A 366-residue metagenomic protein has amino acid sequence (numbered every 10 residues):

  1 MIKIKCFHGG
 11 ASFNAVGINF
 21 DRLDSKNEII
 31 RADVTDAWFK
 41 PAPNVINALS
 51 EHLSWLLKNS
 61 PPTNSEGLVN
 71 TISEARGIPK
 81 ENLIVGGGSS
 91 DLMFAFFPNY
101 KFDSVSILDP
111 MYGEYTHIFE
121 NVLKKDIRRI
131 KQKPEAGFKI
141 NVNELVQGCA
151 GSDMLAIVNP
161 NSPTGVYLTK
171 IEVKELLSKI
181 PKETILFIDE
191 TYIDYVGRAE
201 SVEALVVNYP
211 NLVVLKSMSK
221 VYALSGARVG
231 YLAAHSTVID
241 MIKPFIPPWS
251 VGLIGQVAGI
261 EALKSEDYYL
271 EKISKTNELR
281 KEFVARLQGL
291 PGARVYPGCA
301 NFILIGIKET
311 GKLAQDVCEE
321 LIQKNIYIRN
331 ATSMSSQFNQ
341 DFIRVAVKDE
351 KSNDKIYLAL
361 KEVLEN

Functional and structural regions predicted by a protein language model:
M1-N59, I140, A150-G151: N-terminal "arm"/small-domain region of PLP-dependent enzymes with the aminotransferase-like
K40-V45, N64-E66, N211-G289, A293-Y296: PLP-dependent aminotransferase class I/II
E66-V105: Phosphate-binding glycine-rich loop
P98-I157: PLP-dependent aminotransferase-like
P134, N277, L290-K324, V347: Conserved PLP-binding catalytic core of the aspartate aminotransferase-like
K139-G151, P163-L224: Active-site pre-lysine segment of PLP-dependent enzymes
I171, Q323-K324, S336-N366: PLP-dependent enzyme catalytic core of the Aspartate aminotransferase-like
